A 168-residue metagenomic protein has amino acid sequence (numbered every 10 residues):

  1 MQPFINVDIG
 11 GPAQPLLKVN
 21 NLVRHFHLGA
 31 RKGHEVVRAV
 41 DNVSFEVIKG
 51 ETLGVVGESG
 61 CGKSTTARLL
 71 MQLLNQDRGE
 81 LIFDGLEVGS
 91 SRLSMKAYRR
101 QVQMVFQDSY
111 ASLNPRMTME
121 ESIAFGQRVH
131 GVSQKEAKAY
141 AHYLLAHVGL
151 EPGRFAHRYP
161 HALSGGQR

Functional and structural regions predicted by a protein language model:
M1-R168: ABC transporter nucleotide-binding domains
